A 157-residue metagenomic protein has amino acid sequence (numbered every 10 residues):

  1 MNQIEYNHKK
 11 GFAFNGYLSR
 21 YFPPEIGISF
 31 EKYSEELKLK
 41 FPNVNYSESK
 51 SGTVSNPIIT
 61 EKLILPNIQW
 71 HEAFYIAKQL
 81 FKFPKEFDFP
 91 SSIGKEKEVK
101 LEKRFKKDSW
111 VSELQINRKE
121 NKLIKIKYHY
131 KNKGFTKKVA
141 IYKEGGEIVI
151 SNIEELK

Functional and structural regions predicted by a protein language model:
N2-T53, S109-V111, I116-T136, Y142-K157: Boundary regions of SH3-family modules and the immediately adjacent low-complexity/disordered segments in eukaryotic
N56-K122: Mature extracytoplasmic domains of secretory-pathway proteins
